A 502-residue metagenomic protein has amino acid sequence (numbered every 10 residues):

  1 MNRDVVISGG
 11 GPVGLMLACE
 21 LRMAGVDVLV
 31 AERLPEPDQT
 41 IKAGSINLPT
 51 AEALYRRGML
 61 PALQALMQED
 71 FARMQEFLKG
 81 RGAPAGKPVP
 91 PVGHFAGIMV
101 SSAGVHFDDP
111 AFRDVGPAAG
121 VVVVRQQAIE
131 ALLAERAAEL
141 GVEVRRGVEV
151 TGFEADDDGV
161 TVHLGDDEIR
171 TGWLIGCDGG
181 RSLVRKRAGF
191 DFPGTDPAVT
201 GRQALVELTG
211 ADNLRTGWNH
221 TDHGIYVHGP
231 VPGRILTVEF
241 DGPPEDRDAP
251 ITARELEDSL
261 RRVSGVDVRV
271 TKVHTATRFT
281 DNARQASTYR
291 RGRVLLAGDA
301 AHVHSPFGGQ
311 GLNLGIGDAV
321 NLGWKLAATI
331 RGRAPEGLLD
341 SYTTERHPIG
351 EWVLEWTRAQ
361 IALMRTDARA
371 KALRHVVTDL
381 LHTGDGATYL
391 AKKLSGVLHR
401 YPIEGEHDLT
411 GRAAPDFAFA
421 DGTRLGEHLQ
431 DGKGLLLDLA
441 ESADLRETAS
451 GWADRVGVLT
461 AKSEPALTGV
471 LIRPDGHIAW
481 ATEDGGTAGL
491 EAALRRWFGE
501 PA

Functional and structural regions predicted by a protein language model:
M1-V13: Beta1/beta-strand and adjacent pyrophosphate-binding region of the FAD-binding site in flavoprotein oxidoreductases
R3, G165-W173: Core beta-strand elements of the Rossmann-like FAD/NAD(P) dinucleotide-binding domain in flavoenzyme oxidoreductases
G10-C19, A31, L54, L133 (+7 more regions): Conserved mid-domain beta->alpha element of the FAD-binding
R22-A43: Glycine-rich FAD pyrophosphate-binding loop
Q39-K42, I46-L132, R136, V231: Active-site-adjacent segment of FAD-dependent monooxygenases/related oxidoreductases
E135, W173, C177-D281: Conserved FAD-binding catalytic core of PHBH/FMO-like flavoproteins
R146-V160: A conserved short coil-to-beta-strand element within the FAD-binding core of flavoproteins
A327-G434, L439-E441, E447, G451 (+4 more regions): C-terminal helical "tail/cap" subdomain of flavin- and related membrane-associated enzymes
